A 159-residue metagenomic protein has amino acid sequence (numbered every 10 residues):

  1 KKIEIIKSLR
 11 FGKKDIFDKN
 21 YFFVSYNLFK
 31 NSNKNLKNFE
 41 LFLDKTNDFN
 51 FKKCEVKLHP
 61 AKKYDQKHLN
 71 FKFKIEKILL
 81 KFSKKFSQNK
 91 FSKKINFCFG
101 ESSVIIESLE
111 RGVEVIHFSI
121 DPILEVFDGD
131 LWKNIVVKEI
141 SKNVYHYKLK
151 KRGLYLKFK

Functional and structural regions predicted by a protein language model:
K1, F86-D128: A donor-sugar binding/catalytic signature common to diverse glycosyltransferases and related nucleotide-sugar
I3-K72: Conserved catalytic-core segment of nucleotide-activated headgroup transferases in glycan assembly
L9-K14, K63, K84-S92, I123 (+1 more regions): A short acidic, often aromatic-flanked loop/helix-cap motif at beta-alpha or helix-coil junctions that lines enzyme
D15, N27-K37, F127-K159: Leloir-type glycosyltransferase catalytic cores
S32, H59-F73, F99-G100, E107 (+1 more regions): C-terminal structured domains
N38-K45, K85-Q88, E101-S103, F158: A short, acidic, amphipathic alpha-helical segment used as a generic capping/interface helix at domain edges
H68-K84: Nucleotide-activated donor-binding/catalytic signature segment of Leloir-type glycosyltransferases, i.e., the conserved
